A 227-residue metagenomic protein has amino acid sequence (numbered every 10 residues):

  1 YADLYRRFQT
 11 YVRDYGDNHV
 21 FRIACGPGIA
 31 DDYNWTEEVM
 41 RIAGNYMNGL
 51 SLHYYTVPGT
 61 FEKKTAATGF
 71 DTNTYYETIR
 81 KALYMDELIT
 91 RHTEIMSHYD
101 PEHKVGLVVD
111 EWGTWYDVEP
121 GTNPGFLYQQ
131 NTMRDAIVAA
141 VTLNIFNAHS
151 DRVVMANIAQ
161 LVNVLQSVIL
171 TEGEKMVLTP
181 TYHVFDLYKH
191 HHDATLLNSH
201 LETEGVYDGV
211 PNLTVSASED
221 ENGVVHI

Functional and structural regions predicted by a protein language model:
Y1, G26, E37-L83, V105-G106 (+4 more regions): Aromatic- and acid-rich polysaccharide-binding/catalytic face of secreted or lumenal carbohydrate-active enzymes
A2-Y15, D135-A136: Extracytoplasmic, non-cytosolic globular domains
D3-R7, D31-I42, V141, V210-N212: Alpha-helical scaffolding within the catalytic cores of extracellular/periplasmic polymer-degrading hydrolases
Y5-R6, A82-T93, A136-L143: Short, hydrophobic/amphipathic alpha-helical packing segments that form internal helix faces or helix-helix interfaces
Q9-Y33, Y84-T114, R152-N163: Aromatic-lined carbohydrate-recognition surfaces of secreted/lumenal glycan-active proteins
G16-D17, I42-Y46, D100-E102, A148-S150 (+1 more regions): Extracellular/periplasmic catalytic domains that process cell-envelope and extracellular macromolecules
R22, G49, F185: Active-site-adjacent helix-turn-beta-strand microarchitecture at beta-sheet edges that either contains or buttresses
Y54, A67, K104-V224: Aromatic/acidic polysaccharide-binding cleft in carbohydrate-active enzymes
